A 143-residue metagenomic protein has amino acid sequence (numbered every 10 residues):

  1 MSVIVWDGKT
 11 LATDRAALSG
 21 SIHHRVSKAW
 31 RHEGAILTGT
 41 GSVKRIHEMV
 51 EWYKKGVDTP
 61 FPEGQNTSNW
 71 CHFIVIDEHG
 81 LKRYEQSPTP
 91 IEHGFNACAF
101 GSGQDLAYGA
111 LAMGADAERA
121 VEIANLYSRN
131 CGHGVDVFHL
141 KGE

Functional and structural regions predicted by a protein language model:
M1-H72, I76-G80, Q86-E118: Conserved short S/T/G-enriched processing/targeting/catalytic segments and their helical context
A115, A120-E143: C-terminal binding/interaction regions
